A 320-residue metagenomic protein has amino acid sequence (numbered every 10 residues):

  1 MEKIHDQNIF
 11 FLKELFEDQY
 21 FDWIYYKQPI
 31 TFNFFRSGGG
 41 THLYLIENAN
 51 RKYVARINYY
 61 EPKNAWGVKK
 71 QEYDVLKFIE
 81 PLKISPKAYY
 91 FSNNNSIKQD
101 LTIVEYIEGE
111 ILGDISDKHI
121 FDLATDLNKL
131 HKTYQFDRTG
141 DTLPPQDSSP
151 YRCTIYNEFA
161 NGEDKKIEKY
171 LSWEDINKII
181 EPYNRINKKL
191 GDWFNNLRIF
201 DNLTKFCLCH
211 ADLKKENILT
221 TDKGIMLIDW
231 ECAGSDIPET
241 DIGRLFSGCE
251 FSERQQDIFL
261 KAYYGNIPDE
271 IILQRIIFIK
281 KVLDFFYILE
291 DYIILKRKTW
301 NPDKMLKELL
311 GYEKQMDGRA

Functional and structural regions predicted by a protein language model:
I4, E61-G67, R297-D303: Short, flexible/disordered intra-domain loops and linkers
N8-Y26, K132-A211, G311-R319: An alpha-helical support segment within catalytic cores of ATP-dependent transferases
Y25-F34: Conserved N-terminal boundary motif of the eukaryotic protein kinase catalytic domain
N33-P150, T154: ATP-binding pocket architecture of kinase catalytic cores
R36-E47, V54-A55, K188-T240: Active-site acidic catalytic loop and adjacent metal/ATP-binding pocket of ATP-dependent phosphoryl transfer enzymes
Y59-Y60, L101-D114, K132, N161-Y170 (+1 more regions): A glycine-centered beta->alpha junction motif in the catalytic cores of kinase/phosphotransferase enzymes
Y60, G109, I225, A233-S235 (+1 more regions): Activation segment
E239-P268, K281-W300, K307-Q315: Active-site activation/catalytic loop segments of kinase-like enzymes and analogous catalytic loops in related
